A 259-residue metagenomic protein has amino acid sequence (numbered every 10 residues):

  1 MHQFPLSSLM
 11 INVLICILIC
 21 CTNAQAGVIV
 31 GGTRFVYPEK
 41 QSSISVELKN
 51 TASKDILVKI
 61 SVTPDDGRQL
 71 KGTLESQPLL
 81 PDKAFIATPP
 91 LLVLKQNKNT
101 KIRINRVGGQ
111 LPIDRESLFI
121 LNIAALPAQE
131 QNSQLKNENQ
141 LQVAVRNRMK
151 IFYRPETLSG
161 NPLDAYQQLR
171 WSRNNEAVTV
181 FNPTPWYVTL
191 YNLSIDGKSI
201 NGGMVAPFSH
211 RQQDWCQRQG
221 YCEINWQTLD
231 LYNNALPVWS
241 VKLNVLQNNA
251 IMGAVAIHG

Functional and structural regions predicted by a protein language model:
M1-V13: Bacterial N-terminal signal peptides that target proteins for export
I11-C21: Bacterial N-terminal signal peptides
A26-S53, L91, G160-S172, G202: Beta-sheet-dominated interaction scaffolds and their linkers
L48-A52, R106, V178-T184: Asparagine-centered strand-capping/turn motif at beta-strand->loop junctions
K54-V62, G72-T73, R115, F181 (+1 more regions): Short, hydrophobic/aromatic beta-strand segments
S61-T63, V107-L158, Y221-G259: Terminal connector regions
P64-P81, A128-E130, T189, K198-A206: Short aromatic-acidic-glycine turn motif
S76-G109, D196-E223: Intrinsically disordered, low-complexity Pro/Gly/Ser/Thr-rich segments with frequent PxxP/GP/PP motifs and embedded
